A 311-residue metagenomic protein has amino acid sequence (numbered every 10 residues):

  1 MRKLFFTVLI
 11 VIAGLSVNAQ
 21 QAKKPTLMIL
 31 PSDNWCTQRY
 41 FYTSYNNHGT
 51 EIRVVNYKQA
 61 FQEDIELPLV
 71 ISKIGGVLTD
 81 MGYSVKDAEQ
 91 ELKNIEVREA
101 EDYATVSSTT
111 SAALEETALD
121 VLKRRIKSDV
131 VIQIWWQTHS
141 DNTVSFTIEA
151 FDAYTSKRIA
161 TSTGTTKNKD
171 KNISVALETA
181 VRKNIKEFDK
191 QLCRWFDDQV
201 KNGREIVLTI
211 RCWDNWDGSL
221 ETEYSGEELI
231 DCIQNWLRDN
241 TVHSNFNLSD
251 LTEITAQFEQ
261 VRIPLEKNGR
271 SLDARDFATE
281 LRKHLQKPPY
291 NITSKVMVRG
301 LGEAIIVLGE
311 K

Functional and structural regions predicted by a protein language model:
K3-L15: Sec-dependent N-terminal signal peptides
Q20-F41, R158-S244, R299-G300: C-terminal/domain-edge helix-coil "capping" segments
A22-K24, I65, L69, K73 (+4 more regions): Extracytoplasmic
L30-D33, A88-Q90, W135-Q137: Active-site-proximal beta-strand/loop segments in catalytic clefts of secreted hydrolases
T37-Y40, I95-R98, D141-T143, D217-G218: Extracytoplasmic/secreted cell-surface and envelope-processing proteins
T43-E116, L122-R125, E227-K287: N-terminal segment of the mature soluble domain
I126-D170, R299-K311: Amphipathic beta-strand/beta-sheet edge segments enriched in Tyr/Trp
F277-K311: A cross-taxonomic marker for long C-terminal extensions/tails that follow the last structured domain
